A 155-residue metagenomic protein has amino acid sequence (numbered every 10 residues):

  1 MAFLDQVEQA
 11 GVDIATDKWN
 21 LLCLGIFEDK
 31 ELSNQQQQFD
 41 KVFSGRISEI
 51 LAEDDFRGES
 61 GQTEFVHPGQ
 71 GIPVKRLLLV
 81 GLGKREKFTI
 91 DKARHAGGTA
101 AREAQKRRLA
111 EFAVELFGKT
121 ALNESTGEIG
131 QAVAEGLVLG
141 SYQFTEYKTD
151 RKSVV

Functional and structural regions predicted by a protein language model:
M1-V155: Glycine-/small-residue-enriched capping loops at alpha/beta junctions
